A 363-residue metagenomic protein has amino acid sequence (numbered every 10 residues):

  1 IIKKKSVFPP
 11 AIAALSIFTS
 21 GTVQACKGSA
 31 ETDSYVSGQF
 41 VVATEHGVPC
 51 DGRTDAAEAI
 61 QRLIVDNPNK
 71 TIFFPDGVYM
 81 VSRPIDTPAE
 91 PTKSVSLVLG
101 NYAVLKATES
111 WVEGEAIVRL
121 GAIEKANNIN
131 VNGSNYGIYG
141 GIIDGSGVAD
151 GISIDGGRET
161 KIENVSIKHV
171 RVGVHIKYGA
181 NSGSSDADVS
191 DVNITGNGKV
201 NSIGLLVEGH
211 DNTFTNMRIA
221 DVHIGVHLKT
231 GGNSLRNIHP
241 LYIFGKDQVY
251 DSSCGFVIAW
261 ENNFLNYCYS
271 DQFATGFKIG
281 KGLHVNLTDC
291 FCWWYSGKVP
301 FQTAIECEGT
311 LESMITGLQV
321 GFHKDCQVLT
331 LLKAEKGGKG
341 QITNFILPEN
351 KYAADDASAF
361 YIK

Functional and structural regions predicted by a protein language model:
I1-F8: N-terminal export leaders
A11-S20: Bacterial N-terminal signal peptides
A25, S29-R62: Right-handed parallel beta-helix/beta-solenoid
G47, Q61, N69-G114, I143 (+1 more regions): N-terminal extracellular ligand-recognition/capping segment immediately after the signal peptide
Q61-V65, M80-P91, N127-I129, I176-Y178 (+4 more regions): Short, T/G/N/S-enriched strand-turn elements that build extracellular solenoid repeat scaffolds
I72, Y79-P84, V104-A107, V118-A126 (+4 more regions): Beta-strand-rich extracellular passenger or scaffold domains
G100-A103, N132-D144, R158-H169, G183-G198 (+8 more regions): Right-handed parallel beta-helix
A107-K125, G179, G196-S202, P240-G255 (+2 more regions): Acidic/polar low-complexity surface segments
